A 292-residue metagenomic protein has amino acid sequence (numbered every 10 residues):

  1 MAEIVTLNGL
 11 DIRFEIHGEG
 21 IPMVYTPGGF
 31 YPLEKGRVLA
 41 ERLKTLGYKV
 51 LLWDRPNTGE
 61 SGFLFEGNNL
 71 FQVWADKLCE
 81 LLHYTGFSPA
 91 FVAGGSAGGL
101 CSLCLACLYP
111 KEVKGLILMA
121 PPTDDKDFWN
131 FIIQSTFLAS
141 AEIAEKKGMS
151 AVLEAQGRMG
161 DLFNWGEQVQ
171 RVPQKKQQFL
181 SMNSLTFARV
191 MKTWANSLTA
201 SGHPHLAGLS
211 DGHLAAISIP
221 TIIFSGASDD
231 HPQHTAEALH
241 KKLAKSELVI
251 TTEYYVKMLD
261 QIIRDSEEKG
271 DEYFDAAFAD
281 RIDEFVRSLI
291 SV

Functional and structural regions predicted by a protein language model:
L10-G62: Conserved HGGG/HGGXW glycine-rich cap/lid loop of the alpha/beta-hydrolase fold
L52-F91, D265-F278: Active-site loop/oxyanion-hole signature of alpha/beta-hydrolase fold enzymes
G94, G98, S102: Gly/Ala-rich beta-loop-alpha elbow adjacent to hydrolase catalytic centers
L108, K114-K146: Flexible "cap/lid" loop of the alpha/beta hydrolase fold
F128-F131, K146-N196: Conserved alpha/beta-hydrolase catalytic His-Asp/Glu region
I217, I223-S225: Short beta-strand/loop motif that positions the catalytic acidic residue of the alpha/beta-hydrolase fold
D230-T235: Conserved alpha/beta-hydrolase "acid-adjacent" motif
S246-V292: Catalytic active-site module of serine/aspartate enzymes centered on a nucleophile-bearing elbow/loop
